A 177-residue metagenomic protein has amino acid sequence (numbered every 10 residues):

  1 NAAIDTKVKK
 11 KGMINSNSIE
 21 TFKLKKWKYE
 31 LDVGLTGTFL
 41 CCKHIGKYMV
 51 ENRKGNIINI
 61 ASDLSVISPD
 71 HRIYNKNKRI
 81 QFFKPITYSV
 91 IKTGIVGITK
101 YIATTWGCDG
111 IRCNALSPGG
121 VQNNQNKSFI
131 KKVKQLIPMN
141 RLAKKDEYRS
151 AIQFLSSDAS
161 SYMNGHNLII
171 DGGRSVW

Functional and structural regions predicted by a protein language model:
A3-K28, E51, P69-Q81, T87 (+1 more regions): Conserved mid-core segment of classical short-chain dehydrogenase/reductases
I4, N15-F39, K54, I58 (+3 more regions): Catalytic Tyr-X3-Lys loop
C41-I45, N59, I98-T99, A151 (+1 more regions): Hydrophobic positions on the long internal alpha-helix of Rossmann-like NAD(P)-dependent oxidoreductase domains
K47, T104-T105, S161: Alpha-helical segment proximal to the catalytic Tyr-Lys
S62: Residue(s) in the substrate-gating loop at a strand-loop-helix junction that position the organic substrate next
K76, Q135, Q153, N164-W177: Short C-terminal tail/terminal secondary-structure segment of NAD(P)H-dependent dehydrogenase/reductase domains
G107, R112, M163-G165: Short, small/polar-rich loop/turn modules that mediate ligand/substrate recognition or access, typified
I137-Y148, A159: A conserved structural motif in NAD(P)-dependent oxidoreductases
